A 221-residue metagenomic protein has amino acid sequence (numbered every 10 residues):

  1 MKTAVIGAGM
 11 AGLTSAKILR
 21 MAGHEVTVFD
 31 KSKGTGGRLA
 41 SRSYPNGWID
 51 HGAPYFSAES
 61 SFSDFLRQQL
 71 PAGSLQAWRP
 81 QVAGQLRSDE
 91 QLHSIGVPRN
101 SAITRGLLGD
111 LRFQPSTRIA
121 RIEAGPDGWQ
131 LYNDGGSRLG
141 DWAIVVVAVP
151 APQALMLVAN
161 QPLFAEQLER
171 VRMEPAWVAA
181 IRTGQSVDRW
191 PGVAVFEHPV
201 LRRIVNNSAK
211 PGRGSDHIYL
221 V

Functional and structural regions predicted by a protein language model:
M1-A11: Beta1/beta-strand and adjacent pyrophosphate-binding region of the FAD-binding site in flavoprotein oxidoreductases
A4, I18-P45: Glycine-rich FAD pyrophosphate-binding loop
I18, A40-Q81: N-terminal FAD cofactor-binding segment of flavoenzymes
G36, R138-A194: Central helical "cap/lid" subdomain
Y55-F62, A83-G106: Short beta-strand to alpha-helix junction loop
P115-Q130: A conserved short coil-to-beta-strand element within the FAD-binding core of flavoproteins
A180-V221: Active-site substrate-recognition segment that forms the wall of the catalytic cavity or substrate channel
